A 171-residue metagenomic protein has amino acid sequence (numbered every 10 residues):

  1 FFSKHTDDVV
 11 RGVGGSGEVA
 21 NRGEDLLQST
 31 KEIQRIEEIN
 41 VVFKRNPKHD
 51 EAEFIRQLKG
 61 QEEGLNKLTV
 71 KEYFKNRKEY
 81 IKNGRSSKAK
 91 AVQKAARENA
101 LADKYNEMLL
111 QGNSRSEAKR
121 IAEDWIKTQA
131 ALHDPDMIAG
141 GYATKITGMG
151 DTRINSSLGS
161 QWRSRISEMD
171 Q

Functional and structural regions predicted by a protein language model:
F2-Q171: Nuclease and nuclease-like effector domains acting on nucleic acids or nucleotide cofactors
